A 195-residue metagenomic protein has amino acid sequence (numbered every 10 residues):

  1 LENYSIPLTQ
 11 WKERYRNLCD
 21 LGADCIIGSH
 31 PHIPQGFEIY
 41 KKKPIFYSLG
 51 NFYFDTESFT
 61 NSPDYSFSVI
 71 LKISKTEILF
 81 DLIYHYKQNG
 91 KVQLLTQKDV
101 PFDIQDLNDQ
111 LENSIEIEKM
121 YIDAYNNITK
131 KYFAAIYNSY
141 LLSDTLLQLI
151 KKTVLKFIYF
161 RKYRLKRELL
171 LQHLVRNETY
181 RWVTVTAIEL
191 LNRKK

Functional and structural regions predicted by a protein language model:
L1-I6: Short acidic, glycine-rich surface-loop motifs adjacent to enzyme active sites
P7-F67: Conserved beta-sheet core of the metallophosphoesterase superfamily
S68-K195: A short C-terminal boundary segment appended to hydrolase-like catalytic domains
